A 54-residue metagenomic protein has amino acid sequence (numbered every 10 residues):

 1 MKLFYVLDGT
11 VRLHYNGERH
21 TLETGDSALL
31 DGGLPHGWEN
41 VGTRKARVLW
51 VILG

Functional and structural regions predicted by a protein language model:
M1-L13: Short, conserved beta-strand element in jelly-roll/cupin
L3, H20-T24: Short, hydrophobic/π-rich interface segment
E23-T24, G32-G54: Ligand-binding loop in jelly-roll beta-barrel domains
